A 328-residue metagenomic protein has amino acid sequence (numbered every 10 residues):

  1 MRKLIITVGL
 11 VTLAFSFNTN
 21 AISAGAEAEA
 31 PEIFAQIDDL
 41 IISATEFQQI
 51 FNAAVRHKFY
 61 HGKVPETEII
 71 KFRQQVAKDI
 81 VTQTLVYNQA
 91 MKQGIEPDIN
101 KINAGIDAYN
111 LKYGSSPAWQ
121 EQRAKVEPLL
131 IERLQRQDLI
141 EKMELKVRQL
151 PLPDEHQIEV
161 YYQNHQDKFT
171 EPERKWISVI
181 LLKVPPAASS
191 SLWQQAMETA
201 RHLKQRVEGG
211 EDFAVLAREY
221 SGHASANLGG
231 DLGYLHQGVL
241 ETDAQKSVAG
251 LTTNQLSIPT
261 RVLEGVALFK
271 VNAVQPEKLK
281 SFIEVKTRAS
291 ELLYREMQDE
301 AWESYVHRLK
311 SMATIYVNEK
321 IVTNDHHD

Functional and structural regions predicted by a protein language model:
M1-L4: Positively charged n-region of N-terminal signal peptides that target proteins for export
T7-S16: Bacterial N-terminal signal peptides
F15-S16, F51, K320: Residues in and immediately flanking transmembrane alpha helices
I22-Q36, I41-I42, P65-D328: Peptidyl-prolyl cis-trans isomerase
T45: His/Glu-rich zincin catalytic helix
F51-I70: Short, conserved catalytic-motif segment at the N-terminal edge
